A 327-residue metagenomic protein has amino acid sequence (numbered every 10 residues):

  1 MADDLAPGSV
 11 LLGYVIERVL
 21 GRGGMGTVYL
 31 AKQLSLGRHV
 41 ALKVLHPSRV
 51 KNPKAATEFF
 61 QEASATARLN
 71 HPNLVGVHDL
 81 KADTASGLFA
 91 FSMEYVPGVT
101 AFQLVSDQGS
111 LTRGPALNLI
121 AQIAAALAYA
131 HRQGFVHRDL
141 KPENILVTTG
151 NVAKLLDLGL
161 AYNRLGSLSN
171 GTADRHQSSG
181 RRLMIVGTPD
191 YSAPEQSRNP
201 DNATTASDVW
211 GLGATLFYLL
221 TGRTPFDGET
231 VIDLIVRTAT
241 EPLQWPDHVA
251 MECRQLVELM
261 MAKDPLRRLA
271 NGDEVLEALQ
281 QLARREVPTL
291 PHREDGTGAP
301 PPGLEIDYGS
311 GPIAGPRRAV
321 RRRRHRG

Functional and structural regions predicted by a protein language model:
T27: Conserved N-lobe ATP-binding subsite of Hanks-type protein kinase domains, especially the beta3 VAIK lysine
K32, L127, L146, L156 (+1 more regions): C-terminal lobe helix-coil module of Hanks-type protein kinase domains
H46-R68: AlphaC helix of the eukaryotic protein kinase fold
V50-K54, G150-V152, L156-P194, R198: Activation segment of protein kinases
L80: Activation-segment/catalytic-loop signature of the eukaryotic protein kinase fold
S86-T100: Conserved short submotifs of the Hanks-type protein kinase catalytic core that shape the nucleotide-binding pocket
L119-I120: Activation segment signature within eukaryotic-like protein kinase domains
A125-F135: Protein kinase catalytic-loop region centered on the HRD/HxD motif
